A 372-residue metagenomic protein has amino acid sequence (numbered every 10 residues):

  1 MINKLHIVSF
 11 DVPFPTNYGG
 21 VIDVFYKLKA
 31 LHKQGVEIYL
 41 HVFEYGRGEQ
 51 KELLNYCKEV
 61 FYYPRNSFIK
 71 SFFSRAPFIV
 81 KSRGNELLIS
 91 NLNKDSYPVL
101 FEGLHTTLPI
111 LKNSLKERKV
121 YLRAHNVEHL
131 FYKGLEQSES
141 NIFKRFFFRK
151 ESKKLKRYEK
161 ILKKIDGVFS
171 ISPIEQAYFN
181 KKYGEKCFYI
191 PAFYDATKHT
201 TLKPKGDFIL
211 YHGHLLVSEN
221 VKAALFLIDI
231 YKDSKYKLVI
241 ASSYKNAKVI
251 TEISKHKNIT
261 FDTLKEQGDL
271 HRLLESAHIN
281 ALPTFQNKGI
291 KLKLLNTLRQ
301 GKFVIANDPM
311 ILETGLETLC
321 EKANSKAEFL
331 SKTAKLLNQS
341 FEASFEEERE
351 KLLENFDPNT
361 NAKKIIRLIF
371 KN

Functional and structural regions predicted by a protein language model:
M1-E59, K94-S96, K232: N-terminal subdomain of nucleotide-sugar transferases
Y26, I89-N93, V127-F131, S140-V168: Membrane-proximal helix-turn-helix segments that form the acceptor-binding/catalytic region of lipid-linked
R83, N338-N372: A charged, aromatic-enriched C-terminal amphipathic alpha-helix characteristic of glycosyltransferases across folds
P98, L115-S138: Active-site proximal beta-strand in glycosyltransferases
F148-H199: Donor nucleotide-sugar binding/catalytic pocket of nucleotide-sugar-dependent glycosyltransferases
Y189, Y194-I253, F261-H271, E275: Conserved catalytic-core segment of nucleotide-activated headgroup transferases in glycan assembly
L274-G289, Q300-K302: Acidic donor-binding loop of glycosyltransferase active sites
K293-R299, F303-N307: Short hydrophobic beta-strand element within catalytic cores of glycosyltransferases and related nucleotide-activated
